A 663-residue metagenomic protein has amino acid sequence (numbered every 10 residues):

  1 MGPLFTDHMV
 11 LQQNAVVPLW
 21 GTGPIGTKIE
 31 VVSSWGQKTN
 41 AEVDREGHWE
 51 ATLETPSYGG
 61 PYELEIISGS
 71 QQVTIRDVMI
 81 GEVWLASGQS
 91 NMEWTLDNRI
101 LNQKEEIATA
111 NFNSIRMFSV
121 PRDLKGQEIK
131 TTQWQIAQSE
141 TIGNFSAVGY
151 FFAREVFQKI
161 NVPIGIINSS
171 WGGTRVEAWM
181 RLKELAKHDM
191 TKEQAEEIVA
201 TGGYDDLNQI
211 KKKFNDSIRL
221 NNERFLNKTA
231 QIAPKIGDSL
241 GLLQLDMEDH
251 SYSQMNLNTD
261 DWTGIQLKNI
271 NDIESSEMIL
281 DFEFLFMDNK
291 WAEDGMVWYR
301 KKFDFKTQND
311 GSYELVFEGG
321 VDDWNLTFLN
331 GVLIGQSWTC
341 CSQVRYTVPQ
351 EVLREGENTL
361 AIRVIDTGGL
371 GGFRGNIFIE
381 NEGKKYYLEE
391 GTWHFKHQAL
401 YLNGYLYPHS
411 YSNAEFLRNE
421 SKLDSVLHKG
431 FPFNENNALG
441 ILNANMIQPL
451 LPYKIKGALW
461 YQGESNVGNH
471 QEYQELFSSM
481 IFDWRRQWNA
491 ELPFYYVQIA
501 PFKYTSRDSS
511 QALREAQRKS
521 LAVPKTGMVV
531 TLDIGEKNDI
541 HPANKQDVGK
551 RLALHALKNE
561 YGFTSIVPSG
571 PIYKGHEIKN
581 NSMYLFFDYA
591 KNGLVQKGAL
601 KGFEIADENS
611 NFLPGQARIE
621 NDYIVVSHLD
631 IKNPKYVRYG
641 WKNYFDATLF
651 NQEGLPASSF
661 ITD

Functional and structural regions predicted by a protein language model:
P3-D7, E293-K306, V344-Y346, A444: Short beta-strands within extracellular/lumenal beta-sheet-rich domains
L4-I80, G368-L370: Ser/Thr-rich low-complexity repeats and stalk/linker segments
Q12-A15, W291-D294, A543-D547, K558-G598: Surface beta-strand/loop "capping" patches
W20, W262, S275, F303-G331 (+1 more regions): Aromatic-lined ligand-binding clefts that engage carbohydrates, nucleic acids, or primary amines
G36-G59, G319-G320, W324-I379: Beta-strand-rich ligand-recognition modules
G59-G69, A361-I362, P634-K642: Short, aromatic- and glycine-rich surface loops/edge beta-strands on solvent-exposed regions
V73-A137, S169-L285, E357-N443, Y453: An acidic-aromatic loop/edge-strand motif
Y584, K591-D663: C-terminal beta-sandwich/jelly-roll accessory domains of carbohydrate-active enzymes
